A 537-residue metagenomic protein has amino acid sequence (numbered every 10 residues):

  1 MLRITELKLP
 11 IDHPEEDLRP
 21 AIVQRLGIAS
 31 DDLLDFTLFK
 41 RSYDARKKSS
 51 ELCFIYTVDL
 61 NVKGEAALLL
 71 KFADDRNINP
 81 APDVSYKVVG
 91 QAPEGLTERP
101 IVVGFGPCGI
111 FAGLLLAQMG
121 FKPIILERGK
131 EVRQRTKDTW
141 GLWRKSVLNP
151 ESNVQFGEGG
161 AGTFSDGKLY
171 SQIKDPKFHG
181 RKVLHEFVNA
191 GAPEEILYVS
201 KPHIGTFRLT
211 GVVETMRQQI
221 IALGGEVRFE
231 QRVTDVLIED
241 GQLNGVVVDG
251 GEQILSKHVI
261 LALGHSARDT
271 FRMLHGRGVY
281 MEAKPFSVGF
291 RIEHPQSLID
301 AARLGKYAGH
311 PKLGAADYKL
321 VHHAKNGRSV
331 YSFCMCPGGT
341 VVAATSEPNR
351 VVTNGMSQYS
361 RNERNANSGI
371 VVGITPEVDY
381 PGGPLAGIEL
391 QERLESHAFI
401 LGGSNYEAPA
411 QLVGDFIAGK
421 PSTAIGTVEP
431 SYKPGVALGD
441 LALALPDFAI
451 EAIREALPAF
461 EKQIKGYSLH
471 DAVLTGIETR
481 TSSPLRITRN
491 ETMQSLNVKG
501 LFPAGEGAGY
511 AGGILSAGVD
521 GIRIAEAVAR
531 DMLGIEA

Functional and structural regions predicted by a protein language model:
M1-L52, V58-A537: Residues forming the flavin
